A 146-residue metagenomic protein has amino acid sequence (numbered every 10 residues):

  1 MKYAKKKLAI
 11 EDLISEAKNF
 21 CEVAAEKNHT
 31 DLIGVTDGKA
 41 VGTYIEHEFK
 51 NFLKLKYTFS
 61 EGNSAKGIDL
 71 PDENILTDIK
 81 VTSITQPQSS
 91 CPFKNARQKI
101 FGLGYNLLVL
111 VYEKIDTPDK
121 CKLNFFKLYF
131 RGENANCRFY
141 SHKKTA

Functional and structural regions predicted by a protein language model:
M1-P71, V81-A146: Nucleic-acid endonuclease domains
T77: Acidic/His-rich structured neighborhood in mature extracellular/periplasmic domains
